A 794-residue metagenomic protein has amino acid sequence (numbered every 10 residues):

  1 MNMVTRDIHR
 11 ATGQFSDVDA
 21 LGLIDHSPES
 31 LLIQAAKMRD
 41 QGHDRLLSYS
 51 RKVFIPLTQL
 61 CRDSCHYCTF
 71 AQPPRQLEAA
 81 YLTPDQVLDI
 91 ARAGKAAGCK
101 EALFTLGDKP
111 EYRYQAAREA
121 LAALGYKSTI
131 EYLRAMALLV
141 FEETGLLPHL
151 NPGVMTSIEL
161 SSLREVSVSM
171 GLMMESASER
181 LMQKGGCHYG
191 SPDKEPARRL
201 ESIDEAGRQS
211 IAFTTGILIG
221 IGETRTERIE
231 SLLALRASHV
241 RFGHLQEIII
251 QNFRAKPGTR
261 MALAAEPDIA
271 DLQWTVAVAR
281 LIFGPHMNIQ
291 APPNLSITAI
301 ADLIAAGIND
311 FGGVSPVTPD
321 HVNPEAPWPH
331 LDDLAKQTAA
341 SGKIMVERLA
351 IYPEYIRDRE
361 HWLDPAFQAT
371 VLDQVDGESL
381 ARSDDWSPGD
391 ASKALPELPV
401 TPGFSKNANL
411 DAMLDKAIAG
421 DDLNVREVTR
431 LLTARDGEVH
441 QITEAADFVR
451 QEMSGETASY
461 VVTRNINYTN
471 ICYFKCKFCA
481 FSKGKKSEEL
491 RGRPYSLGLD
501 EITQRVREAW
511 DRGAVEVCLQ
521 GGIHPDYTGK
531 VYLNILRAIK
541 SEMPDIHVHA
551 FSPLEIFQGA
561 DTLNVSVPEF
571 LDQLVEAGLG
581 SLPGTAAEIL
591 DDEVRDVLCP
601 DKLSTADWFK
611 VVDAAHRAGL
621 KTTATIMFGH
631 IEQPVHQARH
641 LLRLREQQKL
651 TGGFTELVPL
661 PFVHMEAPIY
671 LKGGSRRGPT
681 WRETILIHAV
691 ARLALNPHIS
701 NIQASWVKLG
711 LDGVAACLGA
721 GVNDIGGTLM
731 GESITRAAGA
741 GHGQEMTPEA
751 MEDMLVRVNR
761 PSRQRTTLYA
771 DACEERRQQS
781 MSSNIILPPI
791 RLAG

Functional and structural regions predicted by a protein language model:
M1-E29, I33, G42, L88 (+7 more regions): Auxiliary Fe-S-binding modules of radical SAM enzymes
E29-S50, H440-V461: Short, charged low-complexity linear segments at domain edges
A35, C65, F104, L172 (+14 more regions): Conserved, mostly hydrophobic/aromatic
H43-L47, R51, C61-R62, H66-R75 (+6 more regions): Mobile, glycine- and charge-enriched loop segments and immediately flanking short secondary-structure elements within
L47-D89, K109-P110, F448, A458-E501 (+1 more regions): Canonical Radical SAM [4Fe-4S] cluster-binding loop centered on the CxxxCxxC motif and its immediate flanking residues
S48-V53, A102-F104, P148-L150, M170-L172 (+13 more regions): Hydrophobic faces of well-ordered beta-strands that scaffold small-molecule active sites in alpha/beta enzyme cores
V53-I55, D108-P110, P152-T156, S176-S178 (+13 more regions): Active-site-proximal loop/turn and secondary-structure-junction residues that shape catalytic pockets, frequently
P74-R241, S405, K483-E646: Conserved Radical SAM active-site core
